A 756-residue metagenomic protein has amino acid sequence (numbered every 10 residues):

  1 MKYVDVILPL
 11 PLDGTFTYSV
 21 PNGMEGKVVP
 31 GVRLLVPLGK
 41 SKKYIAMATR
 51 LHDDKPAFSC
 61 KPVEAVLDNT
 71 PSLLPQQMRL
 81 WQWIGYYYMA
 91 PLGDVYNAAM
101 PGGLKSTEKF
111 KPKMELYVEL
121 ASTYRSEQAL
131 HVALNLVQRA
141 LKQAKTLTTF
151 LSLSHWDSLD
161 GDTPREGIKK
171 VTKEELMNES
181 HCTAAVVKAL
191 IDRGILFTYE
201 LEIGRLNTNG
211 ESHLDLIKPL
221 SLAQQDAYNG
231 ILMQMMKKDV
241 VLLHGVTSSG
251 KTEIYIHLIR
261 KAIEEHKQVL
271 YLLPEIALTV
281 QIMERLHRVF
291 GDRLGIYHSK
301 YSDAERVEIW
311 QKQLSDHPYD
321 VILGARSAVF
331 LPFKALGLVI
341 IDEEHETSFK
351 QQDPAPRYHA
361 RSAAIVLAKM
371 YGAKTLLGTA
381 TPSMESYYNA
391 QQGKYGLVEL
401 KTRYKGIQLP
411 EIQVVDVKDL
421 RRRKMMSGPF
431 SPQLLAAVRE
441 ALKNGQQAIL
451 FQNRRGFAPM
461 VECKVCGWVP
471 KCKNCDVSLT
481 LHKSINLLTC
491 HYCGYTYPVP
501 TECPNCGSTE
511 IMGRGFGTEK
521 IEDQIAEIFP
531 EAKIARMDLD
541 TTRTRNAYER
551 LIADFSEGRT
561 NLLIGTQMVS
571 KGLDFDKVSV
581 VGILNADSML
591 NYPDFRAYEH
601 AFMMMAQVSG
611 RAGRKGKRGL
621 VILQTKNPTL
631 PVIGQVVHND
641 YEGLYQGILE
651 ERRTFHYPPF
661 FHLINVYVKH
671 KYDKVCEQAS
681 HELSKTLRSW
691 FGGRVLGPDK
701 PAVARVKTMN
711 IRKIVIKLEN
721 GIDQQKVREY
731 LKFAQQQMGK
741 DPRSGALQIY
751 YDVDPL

Functional and structural regions predicted by a protein language model:
M1-T379, Q391-I407, W690, Q724-L756: Accessory, non-ATPase domains that flank or precede helicase/AAA+ motor cores in DNA-metabolism machines
L12, R455, T708: A short catalytic or substrate-binding loop motif that flags glycine-/basic-rich loops and adjacent residues that bind
G14, T172, H662-I664, N710-R712: Short amphipathic alpha-helical segments
R50-H52, M100, E200-E202, Q452-R454 (+4 more regions): A general secondary-structure junction signal
M89, P101, H181, K464 (+4 more regions): Glycine-centered secondary-structure boundary/capping sites
D215-S221, Q225, K237-E677, K685 (+5 more regions): Inter-lobe coupling/hinge segments of SF2-like helicase ATPases
K671, H681, K685-R705, N710-L756: C-terminal, charge/polar-rich interaction regions
